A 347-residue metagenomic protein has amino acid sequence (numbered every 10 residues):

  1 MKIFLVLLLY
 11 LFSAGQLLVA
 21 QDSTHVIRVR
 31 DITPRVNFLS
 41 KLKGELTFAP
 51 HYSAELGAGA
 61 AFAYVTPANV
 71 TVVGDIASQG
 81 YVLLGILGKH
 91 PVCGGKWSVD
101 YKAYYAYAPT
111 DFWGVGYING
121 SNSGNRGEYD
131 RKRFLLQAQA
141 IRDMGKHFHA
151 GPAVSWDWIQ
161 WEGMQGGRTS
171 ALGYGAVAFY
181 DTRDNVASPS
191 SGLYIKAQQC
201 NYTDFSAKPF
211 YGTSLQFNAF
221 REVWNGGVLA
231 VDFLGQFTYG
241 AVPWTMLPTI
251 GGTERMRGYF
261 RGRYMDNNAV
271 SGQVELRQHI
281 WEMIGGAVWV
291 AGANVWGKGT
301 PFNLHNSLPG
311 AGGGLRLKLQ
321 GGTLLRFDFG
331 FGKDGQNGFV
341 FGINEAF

Functional and structural regions predicted by a protein language model:
M1-I32: Cleavable N-terminal export/targeting peptides
Q21-K102, R168-S190, D266-V270, Q278-G285 (+5 more regions): Outer-membrane beta-barrel initiation region
D22, F38-L42, H51, D100-V223 (+1 more regions): Transmembrane beta-strand segments of outer-membrane beta-barrel domains in Gram-negative and organellar OMPs
H25, Y174-W281, W289, W296: C-terminal outer-membrane beta-barrel translocator/porin domains of Gram-negative envelope proteins and their
R35, T47-H51, V73-D75, S123-Y129 (+5 more regions): Outer-membrane beta-barrel domain signature
F48-Y52, F62, V72-I76, G88 (+10 more regions): Transmembrane beta-barrel strands of outer-membrane/channel proteins
A58-Y64, I86-H90, L136-R142, V154 (+8 more regions): Residues on the lipid-exposed face of transmembrane beta-strands in outer-membrane beta-barrel proteins
D75, L83-D143, V231-T253, Y259-M265 (+2 more regions): Outer-membrane beta-barrel translocator/channel fold
